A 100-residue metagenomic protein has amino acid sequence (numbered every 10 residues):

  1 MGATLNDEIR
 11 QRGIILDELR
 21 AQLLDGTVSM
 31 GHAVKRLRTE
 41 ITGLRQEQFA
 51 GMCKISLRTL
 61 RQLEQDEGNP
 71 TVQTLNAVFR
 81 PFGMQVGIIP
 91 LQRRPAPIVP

Functional and structural regions predicted by a protein language model:
M1-H32, R93-P100: N-terminal flexible/basic segments that precede or flank functional cores
T27, C53, G87-I89: Short amphipathic alpha-helix starts
H32-Q48, A77: Short basic helix-loop element that most often maps to the first helix and adjoining turn of HTH DNA-binding modules
G43-R61: Short alpha-helical DNA-recognition segment
T71-I89: DNA major-groove recognition helix of helix-turn-helix/homeodomain DNA-binding modules
